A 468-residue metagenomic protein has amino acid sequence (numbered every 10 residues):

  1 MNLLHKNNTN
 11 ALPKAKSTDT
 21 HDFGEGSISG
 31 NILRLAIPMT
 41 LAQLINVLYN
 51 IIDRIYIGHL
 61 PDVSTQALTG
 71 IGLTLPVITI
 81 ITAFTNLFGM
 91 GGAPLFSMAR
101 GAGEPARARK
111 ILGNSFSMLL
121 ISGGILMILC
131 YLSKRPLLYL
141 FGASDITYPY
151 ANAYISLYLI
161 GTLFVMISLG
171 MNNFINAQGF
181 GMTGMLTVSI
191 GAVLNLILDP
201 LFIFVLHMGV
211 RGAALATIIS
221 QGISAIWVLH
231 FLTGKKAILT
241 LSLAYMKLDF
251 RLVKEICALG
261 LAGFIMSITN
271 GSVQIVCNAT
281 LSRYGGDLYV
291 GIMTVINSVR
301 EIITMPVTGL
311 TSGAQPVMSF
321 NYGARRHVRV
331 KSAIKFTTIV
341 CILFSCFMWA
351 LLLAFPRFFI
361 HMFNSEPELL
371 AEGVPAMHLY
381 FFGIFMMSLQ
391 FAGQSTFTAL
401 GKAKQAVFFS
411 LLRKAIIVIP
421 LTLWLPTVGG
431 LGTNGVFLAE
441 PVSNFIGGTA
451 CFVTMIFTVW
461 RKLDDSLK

Functional and structural regions predicted by a protein language model:
M1-A36, F96-G161, V205-L261, M318-G383 (+1 more regions): Short alpha-helical transmembrane segments in multi-pass integral membrane proteins
F23-I55, H59-V63, P76-G91, L95 (+6 more regions): N-terminal transmembrane alpha-helices
R34-D53, L157, G191, S220-S224 (+4 more regions): Transmembrane helical elements of multi-pass membrane transporters/channels
L44, L48-T69, L138-D145, L201-M208 (+4 more regions): Helix-terminus/linker motif at the lipid-water interface of multi-pass membrane proteins
T65-P76, I155, A214, D287-I302 (+2 more regions): Small-residue hotspots at the loop-to-helix junctions and early N-terminal turns of transmembrane alpha-helices
L68-I128, V165-G184, N278, I292-A350 (+2 more regions): Small-residue-rich hydrophobic transmembrane alpha-helices
I80, N195-D199, A225-L229, E301-M305 (+3 more regions): Hydrophobic transmembrane alpha-helices of multi-pass small-molecule transporters
Y158-N176, G184-A192, A213-I226, T308-T311 (+3 more regions): Short runs within selected transmembrane alpha-helices of multi-pass transporters and secretion channels
